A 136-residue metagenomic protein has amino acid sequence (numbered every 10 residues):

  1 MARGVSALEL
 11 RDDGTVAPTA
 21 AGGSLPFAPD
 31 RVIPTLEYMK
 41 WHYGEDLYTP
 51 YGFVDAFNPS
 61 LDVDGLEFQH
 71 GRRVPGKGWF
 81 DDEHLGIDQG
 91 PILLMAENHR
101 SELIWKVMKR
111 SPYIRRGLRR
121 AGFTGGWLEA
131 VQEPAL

Functional and structural regions predicted by a protein language model:
M1-L136: Ser/Thr/Asn(+Pro)-rich, low-complexity disordered segments
